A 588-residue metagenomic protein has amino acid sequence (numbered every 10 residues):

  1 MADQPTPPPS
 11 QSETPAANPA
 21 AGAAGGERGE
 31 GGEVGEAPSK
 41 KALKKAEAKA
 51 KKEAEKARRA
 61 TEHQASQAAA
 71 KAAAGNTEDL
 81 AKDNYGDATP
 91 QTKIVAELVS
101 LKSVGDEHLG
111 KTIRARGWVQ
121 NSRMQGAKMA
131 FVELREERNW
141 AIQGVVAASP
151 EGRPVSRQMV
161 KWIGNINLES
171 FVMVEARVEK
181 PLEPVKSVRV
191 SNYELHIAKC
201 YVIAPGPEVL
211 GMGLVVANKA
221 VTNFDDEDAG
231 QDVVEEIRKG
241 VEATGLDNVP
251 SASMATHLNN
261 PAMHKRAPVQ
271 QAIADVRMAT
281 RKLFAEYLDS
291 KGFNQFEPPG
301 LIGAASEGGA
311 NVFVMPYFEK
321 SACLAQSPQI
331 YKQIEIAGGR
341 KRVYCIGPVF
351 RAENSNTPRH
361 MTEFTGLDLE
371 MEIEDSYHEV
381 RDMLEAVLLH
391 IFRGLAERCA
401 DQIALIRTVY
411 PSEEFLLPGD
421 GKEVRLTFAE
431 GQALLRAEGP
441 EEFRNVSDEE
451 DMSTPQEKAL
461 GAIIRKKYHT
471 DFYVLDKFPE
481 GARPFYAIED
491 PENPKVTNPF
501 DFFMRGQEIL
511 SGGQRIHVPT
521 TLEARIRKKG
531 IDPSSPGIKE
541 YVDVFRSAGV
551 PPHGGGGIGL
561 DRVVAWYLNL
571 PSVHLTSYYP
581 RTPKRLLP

Functional and structural regions predicted by a protein language model:
M1-P588: Class II aminoacyl-tRNA synthetase catalytic cores and aaRS-like
